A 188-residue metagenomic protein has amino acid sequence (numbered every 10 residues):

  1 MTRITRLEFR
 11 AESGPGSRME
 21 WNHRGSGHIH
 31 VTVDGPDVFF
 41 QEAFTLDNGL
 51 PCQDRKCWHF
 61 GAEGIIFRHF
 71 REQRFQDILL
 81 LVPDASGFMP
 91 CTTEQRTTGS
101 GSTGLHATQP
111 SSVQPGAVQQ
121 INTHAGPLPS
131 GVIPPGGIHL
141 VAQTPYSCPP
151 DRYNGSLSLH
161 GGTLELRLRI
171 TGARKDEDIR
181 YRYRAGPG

Functional and structural regions predicted by a protein language model:
M1-G101, G116-R184: Soluble ligand-binding/transfer domains with enclosed cavities or grooves
G186-G188: Generic C-terminal helix-cap and adjacent flexible tail
